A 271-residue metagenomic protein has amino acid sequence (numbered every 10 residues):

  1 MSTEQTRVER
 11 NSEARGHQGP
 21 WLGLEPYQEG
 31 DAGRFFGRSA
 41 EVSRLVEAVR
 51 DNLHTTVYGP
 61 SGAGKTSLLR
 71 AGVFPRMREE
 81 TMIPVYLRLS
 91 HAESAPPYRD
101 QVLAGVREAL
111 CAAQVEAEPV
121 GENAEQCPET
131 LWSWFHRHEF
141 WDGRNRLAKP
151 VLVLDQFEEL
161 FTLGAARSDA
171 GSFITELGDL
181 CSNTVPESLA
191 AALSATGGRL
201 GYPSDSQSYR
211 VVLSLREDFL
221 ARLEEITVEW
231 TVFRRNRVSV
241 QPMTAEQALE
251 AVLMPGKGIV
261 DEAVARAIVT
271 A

Functional and structural regions predicted by a protein language model:
M1-A271: Amphipathic helix/helix-loop-helix segment enriched in hydrophobic residues with interspersed Lys/Arg and occasional
